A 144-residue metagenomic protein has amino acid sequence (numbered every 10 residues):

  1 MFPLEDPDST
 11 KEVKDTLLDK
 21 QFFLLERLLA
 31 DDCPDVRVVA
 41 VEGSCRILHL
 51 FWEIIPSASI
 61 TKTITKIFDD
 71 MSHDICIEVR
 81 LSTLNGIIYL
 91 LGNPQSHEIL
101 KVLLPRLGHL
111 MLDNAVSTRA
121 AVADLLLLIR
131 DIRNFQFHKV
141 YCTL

Functional and structural regions predicted by a protein language model:
F2, T16-K20, I60, C76-L81: Short, charge-rich amphipathic segments
F2-E5, G43-F51, S72, T83-N93 (+2 more regions): Hydrophobic residues within the alpha-helices of tandem HEAT/HEAT-like
D8-L28, E53-M71, S96-M111, N134-L144: HEAT/HEAT-like alpha-solenoid repeats
D32-C33, I75-C76, N114-A115: Short inter-helical turns and helix N-cap capping residues of alpha-solenoid HEAT/ARM repeat scaffolds
